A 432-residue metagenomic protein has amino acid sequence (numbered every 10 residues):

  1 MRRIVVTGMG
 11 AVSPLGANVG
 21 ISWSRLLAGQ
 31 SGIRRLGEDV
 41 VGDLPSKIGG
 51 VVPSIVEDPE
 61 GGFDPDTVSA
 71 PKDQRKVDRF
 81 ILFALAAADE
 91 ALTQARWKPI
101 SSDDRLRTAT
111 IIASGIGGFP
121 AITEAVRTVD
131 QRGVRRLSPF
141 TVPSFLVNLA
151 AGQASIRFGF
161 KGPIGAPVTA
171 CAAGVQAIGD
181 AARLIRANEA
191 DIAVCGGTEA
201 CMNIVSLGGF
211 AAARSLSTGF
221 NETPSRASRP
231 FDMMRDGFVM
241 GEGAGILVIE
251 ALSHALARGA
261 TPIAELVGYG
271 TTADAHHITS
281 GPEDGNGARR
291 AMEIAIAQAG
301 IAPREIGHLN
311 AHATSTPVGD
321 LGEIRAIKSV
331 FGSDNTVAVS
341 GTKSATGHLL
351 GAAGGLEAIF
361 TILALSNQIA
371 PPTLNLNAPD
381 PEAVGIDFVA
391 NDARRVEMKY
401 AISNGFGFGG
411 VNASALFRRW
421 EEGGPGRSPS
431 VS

Functional and structural regions predicted by a protein language model:
M1-D73, S253-E265, I359-T373, L416-S432: ACP-dependent fatty acid/polyketide chain-elongation machinery
M1-V6, S101-R105, A299-E305, V384-S432: Flexible, low-complexity linker/loop segments at domain and module junctions
R3-T7, R34-R35, T223-A299, G307-H308 (+1 more regions): Condensing-enzyme catalytic core mediating Claisen C-C bond formation in acyl metabolism
V6, L27-T169, T198-G209, P303-G319: Conserved beta-ketoacyl condensing-enzyme motif
G20-R25, P120-V134, L184-A187, L207-F220 (+3 more regions): A glycine- and small-aliphatic-rich helix-loop capping segment at beta-alpha/alpha-beta transitions that lines
V41-S54, A121, A200-S228, G270-R290 (+2 more regions): Active-site-adjacent elements of ketosynthase-type condensing enzymes
A84-W97, V147-A150, S155-E199, F238-A260 (+2 more regions): Active-site-proximal alpha-helical scaffold in enzymes
Q131-S138, Q176-G179, R183, I192 (+4 more regions): Glycine-/small-residue-rich "gating" segment that lines the acyl/pantetheine channel and substrate pocket
